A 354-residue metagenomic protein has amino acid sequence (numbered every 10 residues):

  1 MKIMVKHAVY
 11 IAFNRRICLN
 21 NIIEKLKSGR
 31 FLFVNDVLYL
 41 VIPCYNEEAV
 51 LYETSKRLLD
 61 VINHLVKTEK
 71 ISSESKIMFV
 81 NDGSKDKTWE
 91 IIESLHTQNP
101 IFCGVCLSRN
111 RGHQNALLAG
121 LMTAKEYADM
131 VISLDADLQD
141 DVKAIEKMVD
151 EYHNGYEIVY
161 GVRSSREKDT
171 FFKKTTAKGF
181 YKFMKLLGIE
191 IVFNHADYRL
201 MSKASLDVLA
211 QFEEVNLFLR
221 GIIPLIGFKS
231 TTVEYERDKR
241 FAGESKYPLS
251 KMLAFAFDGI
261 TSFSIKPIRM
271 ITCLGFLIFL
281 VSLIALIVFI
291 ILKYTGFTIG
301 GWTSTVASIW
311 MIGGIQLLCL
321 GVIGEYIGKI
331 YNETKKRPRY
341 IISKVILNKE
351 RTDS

Functional and structural regions predicted by a protein language model:
M1-M4: Methionine residue identity
H7-Y10, I23-V37, R220-S354: Hydrophobic helical membrane-anchoring modules
I23-L26, F31-D169: Structured catalytic core of nucleotide-sugar glycosyltransferases
L58, G120, D137, V159 (+5 more regions): Residue-level signature of catalytic and energy-coupling elements of molecular machines, predominantly ATP/GTP-dependent
D60, H64, S94, Q98 (+7 more regions): Conserved amphipathic alpha-helical interaction elements at protein-protein interfaces in regulatory, energy-coupling
V105-R109, H113-T123, M130, V142-I222 (+2 more regions): Acceptor/aglycone-binding surface of glycosyltransferases and processive sugar-polymer synthases
R109, A136, I189, Y235 (+1 more regions): Short, conserved catalytic or interaction motifs in soluble domains
